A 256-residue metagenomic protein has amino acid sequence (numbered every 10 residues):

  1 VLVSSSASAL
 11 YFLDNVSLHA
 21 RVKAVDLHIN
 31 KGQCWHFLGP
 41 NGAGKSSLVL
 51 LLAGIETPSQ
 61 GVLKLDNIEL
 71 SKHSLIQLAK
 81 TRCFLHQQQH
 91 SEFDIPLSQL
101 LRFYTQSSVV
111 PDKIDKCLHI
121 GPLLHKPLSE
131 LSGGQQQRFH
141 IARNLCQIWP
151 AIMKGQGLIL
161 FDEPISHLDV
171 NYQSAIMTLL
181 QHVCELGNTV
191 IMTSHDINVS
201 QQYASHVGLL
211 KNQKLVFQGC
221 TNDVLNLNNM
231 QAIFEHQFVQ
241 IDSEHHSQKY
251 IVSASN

Functional and structural regions predicted by a protein language model:
L38-P40: The feature captures the beta-strand-to-loop junction immediately N-terminal to the Walker
A53: Helix-to-loop junction immediately C-terminal to a conserved catalytic motif
G61-E69: Conserved ABC transporter NBD signature motif
V109-L124, L160: Conserved ABC ATPase "signature" region
K154, I159-E163: Catalytic Walker B motif of ABC-type/P-loop ATPase nucleotide-binding domains
S194-H195: H-loop/switch region of ABC-family ATPase nucleotide-binding domains
V207-C220: H-loop (His-switch) and adjacent beta-strand-loop-beta switch element of ABC-type ATPase nucleotide-binding domains
L227, A232-N256: ABC ATPase nucleotide-binding domains
